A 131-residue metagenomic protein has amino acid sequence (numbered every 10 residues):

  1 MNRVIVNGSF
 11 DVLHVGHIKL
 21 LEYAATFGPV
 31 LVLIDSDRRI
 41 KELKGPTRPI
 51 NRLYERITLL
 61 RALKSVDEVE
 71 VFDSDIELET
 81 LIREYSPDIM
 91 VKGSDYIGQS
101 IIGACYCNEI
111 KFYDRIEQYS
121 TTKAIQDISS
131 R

Functional and structural regions predicted by a protein language model:
M1-R131: Nucleotidyltransferase catalytic core that binds NTPs
